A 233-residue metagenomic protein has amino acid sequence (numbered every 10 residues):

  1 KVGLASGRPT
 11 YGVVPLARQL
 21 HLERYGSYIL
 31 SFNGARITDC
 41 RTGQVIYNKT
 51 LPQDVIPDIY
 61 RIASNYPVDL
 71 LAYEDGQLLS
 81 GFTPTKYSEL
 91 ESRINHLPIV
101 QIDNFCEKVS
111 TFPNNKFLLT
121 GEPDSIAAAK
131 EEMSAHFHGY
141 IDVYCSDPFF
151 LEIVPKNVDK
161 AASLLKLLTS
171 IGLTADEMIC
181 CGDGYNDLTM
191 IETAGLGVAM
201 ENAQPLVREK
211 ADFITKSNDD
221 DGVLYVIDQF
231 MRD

Functional and structural regions predicted by a protein language model:
K1-G3, Y25-S27, K116, D176-E177 (+1 more regions): Short active-site oxyanion
K1-Y87: Active-site phosphate-binding/coordination module
P9, N33, D75, F149 (+3 more regions): A generic "binding-loop/recognition-motif" signal
T10-V13, I56, I126, A161 (+1 more regions): A general structural signal for well-ordered alpha-helical segments in protein cores
V13-A17, A129, M133, I191 (+2 more regions): Hydrophobic packing residues within well-ordered alpha-helices of enzyme cores
Y25, N33, F137-G139, T193-A194 (+1 more regions): Short, structured coil segments at secondary-structure junctions
I62, Y66-C181, T193: Conserved acidic, metal-coordinating active-site core of Asp-based, Mg2+-dependent phosphoryl-transfer enzymes
E152-D233: Mg2+-dependent phosphoryl-transfer enzymes with acidic/Ser/Thr/Gly-rich catalytic loops
